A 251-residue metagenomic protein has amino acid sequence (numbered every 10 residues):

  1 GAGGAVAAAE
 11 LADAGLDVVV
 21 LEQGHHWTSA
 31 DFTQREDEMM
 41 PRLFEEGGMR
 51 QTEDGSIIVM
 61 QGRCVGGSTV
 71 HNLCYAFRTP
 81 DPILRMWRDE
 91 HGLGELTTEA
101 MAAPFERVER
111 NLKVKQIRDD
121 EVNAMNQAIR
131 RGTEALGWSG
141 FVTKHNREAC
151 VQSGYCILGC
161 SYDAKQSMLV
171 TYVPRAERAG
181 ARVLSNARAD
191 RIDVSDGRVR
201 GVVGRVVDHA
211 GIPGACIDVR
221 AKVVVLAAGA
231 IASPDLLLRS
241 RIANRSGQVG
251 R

Functional and structural regions predicted by a protein language model:
G1: Glycine-rich NAD(P) Rossmann-fold beta1-alpha1 loop
G4-A5: N-terminal Rossmann-fold NAD(P) dinucleotide-binding loop
E10-D13, D17, G24-T28, R178 (+2 more regions): Glycine-rich loop(s) and the adjacent beta-strand/alpha-helix scaffold that form part
V20, I58, G62-R63, C150 (+3 more regions): Short glycine- and Lys/Arg-enriched binding-loop motifs that mark or flank ligand-binding interfaces
T28-E36: Accessory recognition modules or surfaces
R35-M39, G159-C160: Short, hinge-like loop/turn segments at secondary-structure boundaries
D37-I117: Redox-cofactor-proximal catalytic regions of oxidoreductases
E90, G94-R191, V199: Conserved redox-cofactor binding core of oxidoreductases
